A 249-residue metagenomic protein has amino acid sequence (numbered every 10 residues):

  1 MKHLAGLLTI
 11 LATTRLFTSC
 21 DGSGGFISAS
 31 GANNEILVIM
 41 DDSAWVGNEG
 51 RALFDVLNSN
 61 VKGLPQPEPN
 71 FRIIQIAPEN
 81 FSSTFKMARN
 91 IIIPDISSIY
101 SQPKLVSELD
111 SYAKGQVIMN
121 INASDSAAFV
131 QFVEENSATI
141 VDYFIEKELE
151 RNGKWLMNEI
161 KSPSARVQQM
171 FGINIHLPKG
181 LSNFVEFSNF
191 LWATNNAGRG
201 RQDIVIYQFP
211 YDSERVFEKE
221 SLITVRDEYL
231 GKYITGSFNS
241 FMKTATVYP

Functional and structural regions predicted by a protein language model:
M1-S30: Bacterial Sec-dependent N-terminal signal peptides
R15, Y248-P249: Proteins with a high burden of low-complexity, intrinsically disordered sequence enriched in S/T/G/P/A and R, requiring
C20-Y248: N-terminal targeting sequences that direct proteins away from the cytosol to non-cytosolic compartments
